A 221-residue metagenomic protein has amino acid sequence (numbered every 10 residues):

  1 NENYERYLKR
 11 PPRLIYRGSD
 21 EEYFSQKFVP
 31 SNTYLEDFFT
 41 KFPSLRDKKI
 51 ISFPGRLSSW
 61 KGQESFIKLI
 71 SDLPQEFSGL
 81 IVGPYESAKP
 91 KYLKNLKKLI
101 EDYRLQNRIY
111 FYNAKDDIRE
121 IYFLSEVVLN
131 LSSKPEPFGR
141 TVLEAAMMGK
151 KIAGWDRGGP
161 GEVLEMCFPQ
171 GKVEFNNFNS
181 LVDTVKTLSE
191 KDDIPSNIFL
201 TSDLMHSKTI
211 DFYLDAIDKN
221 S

Functional and structural regions predicted by a protein language model:
N1-L14, S19-Q26: A short, active-site helix/loop in glycosyltransferases that binds the activated sugar's phosphate group
S19, P54, G79-K94: Glycosyltransferase donor-sugar binding loop
S25-S44, L96: A short helix/loop element that forms part of the nucleotide-sugar donor recognition site in Leloir-type
S44-K61, I67-I70, L80: Conserved donor-binding/catalytic core segment of Leloir-type glycosyltransferases
A88-L93, Q106-K115, I121: Active-site donor-binding acidic/aromatic loop of nucleotide-activated sugar and phosphosugar transferases involved
K151-G154: Short hydrophobic beta-strand element within catalytic cores of glycosyltransferases and related nucleotide-activated
M166-N179, K186-E190: Conserved acidic donor-binding segment of nucleotide-sugar-dependent glycosyltransferases
E190-S221: A charged, aromatic-enriched C-terminal amphipathic alpha-helix characteristic of glycosyltransferases across folds
